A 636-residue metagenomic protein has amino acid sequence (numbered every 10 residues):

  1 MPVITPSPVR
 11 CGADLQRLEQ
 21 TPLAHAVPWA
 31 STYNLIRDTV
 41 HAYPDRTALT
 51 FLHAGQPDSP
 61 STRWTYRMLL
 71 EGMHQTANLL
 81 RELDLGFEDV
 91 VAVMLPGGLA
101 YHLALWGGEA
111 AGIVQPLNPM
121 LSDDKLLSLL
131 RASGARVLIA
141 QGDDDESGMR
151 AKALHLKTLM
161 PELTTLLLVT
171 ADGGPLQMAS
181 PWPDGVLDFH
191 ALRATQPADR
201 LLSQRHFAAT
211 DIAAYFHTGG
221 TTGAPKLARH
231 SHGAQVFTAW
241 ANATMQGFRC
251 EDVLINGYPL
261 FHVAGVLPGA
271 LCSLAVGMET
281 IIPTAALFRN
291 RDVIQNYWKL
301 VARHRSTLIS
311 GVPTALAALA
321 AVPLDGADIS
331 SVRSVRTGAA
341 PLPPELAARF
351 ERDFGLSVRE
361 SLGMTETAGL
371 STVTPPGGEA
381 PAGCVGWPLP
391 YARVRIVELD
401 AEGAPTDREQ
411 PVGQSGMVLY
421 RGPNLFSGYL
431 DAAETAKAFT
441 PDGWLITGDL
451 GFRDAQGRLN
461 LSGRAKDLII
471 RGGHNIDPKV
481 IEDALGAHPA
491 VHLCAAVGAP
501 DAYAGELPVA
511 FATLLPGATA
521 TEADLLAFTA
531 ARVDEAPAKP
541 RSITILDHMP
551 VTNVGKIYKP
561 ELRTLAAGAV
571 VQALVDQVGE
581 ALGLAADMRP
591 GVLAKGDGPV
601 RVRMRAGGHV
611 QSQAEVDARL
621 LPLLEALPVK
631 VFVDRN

Functional and structural regions predicted by a protein language model:
M1, E82, I113-A191, K630-R635: Structural core segment of the AMP-binding/adenylate-forming
P28, D45-G98, H102-L105, S122-L127 (+2 more regions): Conserved AMP-binding/adenylate-forming core of the ANL superfamily
W29, P44-T47, L167-L168, G173 (+3 more regions): Conserved pre-ATP/AMP-binding loop-to-beta segment of ANL
R63-R67, H206, A213-F237: Conserved AMP-binding A3 loop
E109, V236-V253, F261-T307, L316: Conserved AMP-binding/adenylation subdomain of ANL enzymes
L121-L129, L138-D143, I309, G422 (+7 more regions): AMP-binding/adenylate-forming catalytic core of the ANL superfamily
A140-L154, T284-L287, Y297, H304-R349 (+2 more regions): Adenylate-forming
P283, V335-G338, L342, L346-S361 (+3 more regions): Conserved AMP-binding/adenylate-forming
